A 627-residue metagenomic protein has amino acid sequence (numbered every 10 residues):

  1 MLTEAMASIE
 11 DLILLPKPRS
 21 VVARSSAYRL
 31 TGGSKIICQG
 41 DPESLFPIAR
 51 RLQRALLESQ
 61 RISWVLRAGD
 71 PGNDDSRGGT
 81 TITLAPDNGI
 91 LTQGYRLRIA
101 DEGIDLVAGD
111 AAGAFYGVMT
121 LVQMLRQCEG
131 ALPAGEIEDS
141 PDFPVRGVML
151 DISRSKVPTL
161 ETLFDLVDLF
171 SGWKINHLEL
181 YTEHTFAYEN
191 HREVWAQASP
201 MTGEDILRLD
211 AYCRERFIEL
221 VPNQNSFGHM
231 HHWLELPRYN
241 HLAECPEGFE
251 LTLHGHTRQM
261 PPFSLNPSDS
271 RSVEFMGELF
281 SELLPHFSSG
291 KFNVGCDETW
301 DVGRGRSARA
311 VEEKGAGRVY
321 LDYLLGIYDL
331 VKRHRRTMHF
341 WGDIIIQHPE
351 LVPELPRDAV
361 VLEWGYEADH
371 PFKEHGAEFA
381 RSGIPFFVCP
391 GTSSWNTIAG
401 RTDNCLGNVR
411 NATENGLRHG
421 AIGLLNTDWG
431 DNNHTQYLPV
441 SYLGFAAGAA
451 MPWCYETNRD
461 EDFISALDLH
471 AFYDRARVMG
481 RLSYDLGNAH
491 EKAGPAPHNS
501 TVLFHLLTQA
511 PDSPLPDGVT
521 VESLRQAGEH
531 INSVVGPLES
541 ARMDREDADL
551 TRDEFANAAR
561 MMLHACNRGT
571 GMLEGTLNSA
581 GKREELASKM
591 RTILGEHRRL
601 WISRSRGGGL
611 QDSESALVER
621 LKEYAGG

Functional and structural regions predicted by a protein language model:
L2, M6-K17, V21-S25, L30-G32 (+8 more regions): Substrate-binding groove of N-acetylhexosamine-processing glycoside hydrolases
L2-R146, N411, R418, H434: Contiguous, structured surface segment used for ligand recognition
E43-F46, F115, K156-L160, G203 (+1 more regions): Loop/helix-junction capping segments adjacent to catalytic residues or to phosphate/diphosphate-binding pockets
V65-A68, P222, F340, V388: A structural preference for short, hydrophobic beta-strand core positions in alpha/beta folds
D70-P71, H184-T185, S226-G228, I345 (+2 more regions): Conserved beta-strand edge residues that scaffold enzyme active sites
D74-D75, Y188-E189, M230-H232, H348-P349 (+2 more regions): Short secondary-structure boundary/hinge segments and terminal tails
E136-S153, F387-N396: N-terminal small/glycine-rich loop or linker at the start of catalytic domains across soluble metabolic enzymes
P144-G342, P353-E354, V360: Substrate-binding cleft of carbohydrate-active enzyme catalytic domains
